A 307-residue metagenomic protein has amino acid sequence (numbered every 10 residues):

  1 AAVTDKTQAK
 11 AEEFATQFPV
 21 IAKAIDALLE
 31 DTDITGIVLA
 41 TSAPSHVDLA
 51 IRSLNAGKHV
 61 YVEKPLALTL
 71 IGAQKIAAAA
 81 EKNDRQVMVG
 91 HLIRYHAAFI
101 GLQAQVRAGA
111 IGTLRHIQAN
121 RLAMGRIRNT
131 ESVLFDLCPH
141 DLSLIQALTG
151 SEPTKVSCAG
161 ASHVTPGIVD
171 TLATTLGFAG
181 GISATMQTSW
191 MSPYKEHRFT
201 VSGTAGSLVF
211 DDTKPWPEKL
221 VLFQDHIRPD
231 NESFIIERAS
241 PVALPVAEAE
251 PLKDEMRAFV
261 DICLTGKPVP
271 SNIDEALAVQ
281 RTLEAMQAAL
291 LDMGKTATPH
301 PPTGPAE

Functional and structural regions predicted by a protein language model:
A1-A56, Q74, T303-E307: N-terminal glycine-/serine-/threonine-rich beta1-alpha1-beta2 phosphate-ribose binding loop of Rossmann-like
A11, H46, A50, A73 (+4 more regions): A general structural signal for well-ordered alpha-helical segments in protein cores
G36, S42-A43, V47-R94: Beta-strand-loop-alpha-helix segment that lines the small-molecule cofactor/substrate pocket of alpha/beta enzymes
G36-L39, A258-E307: C-terminal helix-rich "cap/oligomerization" subdomain common to oxidoreductases
A78-Q86, I100-L114, A179, S202-S207: Basic phosphate/pyrophosphate-binding loop/patch that engages nucleotide-derived ligands
M88-H91, I117-N120, C158: Short glycine/serine/threonine-enriched helix-capping/active-site loop that flanks the nucleotide-sugar donor pocket
M124-Y194, R198-T200, D274: Rossmann-like dinucleotide-binding domain that binds NAD(P)(H)
V164-P166, A179-E255, N272: NAD(P)-dinucleotide binding in Rossmann-like oxidoreductases
